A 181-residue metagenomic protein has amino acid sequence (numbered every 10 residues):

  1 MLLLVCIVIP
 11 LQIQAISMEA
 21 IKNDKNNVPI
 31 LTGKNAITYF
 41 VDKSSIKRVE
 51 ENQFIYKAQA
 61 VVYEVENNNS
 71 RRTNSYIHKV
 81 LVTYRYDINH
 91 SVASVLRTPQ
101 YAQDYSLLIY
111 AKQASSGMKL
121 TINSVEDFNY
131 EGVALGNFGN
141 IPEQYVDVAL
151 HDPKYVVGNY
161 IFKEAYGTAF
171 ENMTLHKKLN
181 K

Functional and structural regions predicted by a protein language model:
M1-L4: Sec-dependent signal peptide recognition, specifically the positively charged N-region followed immediately by
P10-Q12: N-terminal signal peptide c-region/cleavage motif recognized by signal peptidases
A15-L81, R85-K181: N-terminal secretory-pathway/extracellular module detecting exported/lumenal segments and adjacent signal-anchor/first
